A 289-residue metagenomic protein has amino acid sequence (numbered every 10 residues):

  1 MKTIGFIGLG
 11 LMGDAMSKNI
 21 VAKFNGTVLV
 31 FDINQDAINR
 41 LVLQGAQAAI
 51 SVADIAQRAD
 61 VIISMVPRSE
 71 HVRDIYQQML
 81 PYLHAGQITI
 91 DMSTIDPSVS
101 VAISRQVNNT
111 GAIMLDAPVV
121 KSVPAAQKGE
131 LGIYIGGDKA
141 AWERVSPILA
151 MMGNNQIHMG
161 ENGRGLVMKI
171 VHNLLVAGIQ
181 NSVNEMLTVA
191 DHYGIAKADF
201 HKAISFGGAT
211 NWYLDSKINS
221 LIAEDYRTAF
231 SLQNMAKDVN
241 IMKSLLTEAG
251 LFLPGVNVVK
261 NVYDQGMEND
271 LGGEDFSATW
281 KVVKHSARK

Functional and structural regions predicted by a protein language model:
M1-Q57, V61-S64, Y82, Q87 (+1 more regions): NAD(P)+-binding Rossmann beta1-loop-alpha1 motif at the extreme N-terminus of oxidoreductases
I4, I95-L174: Rossmann-fold dinucleotide-binding core
V28, A48, M114-L115, Q156 (+2 more regions): Hydrophobic beta-strand scaffold residues
V52-I113: Rossmann-fold NAD(P) dinucleotide-binding segment
G129-G136, E161-Y193, S205-S216, N234-K237: Active-site-proximal catalytic alpha-helix in oxidoreductases
N162, T210-F276: Interdomain hinge/lid region at the active-site interface of Rossmann-like NAD(P)-dependent oxidoreductases
N269-K289: NAD(P)-dependent dehydrogenase/reductase Rossmann-like domain
